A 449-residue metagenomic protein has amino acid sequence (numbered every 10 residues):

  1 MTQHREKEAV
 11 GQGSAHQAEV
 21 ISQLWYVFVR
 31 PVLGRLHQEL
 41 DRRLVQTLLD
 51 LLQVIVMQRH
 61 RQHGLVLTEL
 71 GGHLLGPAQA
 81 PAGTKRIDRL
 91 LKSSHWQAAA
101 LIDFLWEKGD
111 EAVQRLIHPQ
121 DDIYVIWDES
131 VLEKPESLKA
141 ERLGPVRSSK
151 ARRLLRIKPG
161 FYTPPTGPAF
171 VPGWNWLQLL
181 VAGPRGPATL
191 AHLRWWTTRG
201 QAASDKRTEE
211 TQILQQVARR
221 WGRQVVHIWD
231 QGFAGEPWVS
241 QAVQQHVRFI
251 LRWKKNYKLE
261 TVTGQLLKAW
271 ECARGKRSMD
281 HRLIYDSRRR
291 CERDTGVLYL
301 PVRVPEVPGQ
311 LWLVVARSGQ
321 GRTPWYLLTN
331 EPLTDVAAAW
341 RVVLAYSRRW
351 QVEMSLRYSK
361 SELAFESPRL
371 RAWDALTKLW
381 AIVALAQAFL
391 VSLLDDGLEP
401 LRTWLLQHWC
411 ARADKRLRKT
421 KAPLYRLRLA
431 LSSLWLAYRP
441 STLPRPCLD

Functional and structural regions predicted by a protein language model:
T2-T47, V56-R61, Q120-D121, L138 (+1 more regions): Single, function-defining residue in the core of a domain
R35-L101, G183, H227: Short, positively charged, Gly/Tyr-enriched micro-motifs that form contact patches at catalytic or ligand/partner
L52-Q58, D88-P184, G296-P301: Active-site-proximal, Lys/Arg-enriched surface segment that forms a nucleic-acid-binding/basic interface patch
H60, P77, P165-A169, G200-A203: Short gly/ser-rich anion-binding loops that grip negatively charged ligand groups
V66, Q97-L105, G109, G235-W238 (+1 more regions): Poly-acidic low-complexity segments
L67-G71, D103, L356-E362: Short coil/turn segments at secondary-structure boundaries
T68, W174-L177, T208-Q212: Short, contiguous clusters of charged residues that form electrostatic/catalytic patches at enzyme active sites, used
